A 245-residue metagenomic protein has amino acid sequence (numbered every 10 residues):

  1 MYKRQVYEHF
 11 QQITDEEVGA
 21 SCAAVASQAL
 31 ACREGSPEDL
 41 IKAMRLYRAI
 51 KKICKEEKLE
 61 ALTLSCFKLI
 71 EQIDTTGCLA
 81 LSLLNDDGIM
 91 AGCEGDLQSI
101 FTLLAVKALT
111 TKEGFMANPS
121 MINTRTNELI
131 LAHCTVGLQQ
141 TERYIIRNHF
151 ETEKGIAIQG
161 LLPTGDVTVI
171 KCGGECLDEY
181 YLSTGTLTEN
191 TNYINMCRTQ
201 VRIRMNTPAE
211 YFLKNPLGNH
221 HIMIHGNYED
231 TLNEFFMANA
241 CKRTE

Functional and structural regions predicted by a protein language model:
M1-Q5: Conserved small/polar residues in nucleotide/adenosyl-binding loops
E8-E38: N-terminal leader/propeptide and maturation segments of large enzyme subunits in energy/redox metabolism and hydrolases
Q11-T14, Q72-C78, N127-L131: Short acidic, glycine/serine/threonine-rich loops at helix termini
S27-I100: Long, internal scaffold/assembly segments composed of regular secondary structure
Y47-K51, S99-K107, L232-F236: Predominant activation on well-ordered alpha-helical scaffold segments within soluble catalytic domains
K58, L64-S65, K112-S120, E245: Flexible, glycine/charged-enriched surface loops at secondary-structure junctions
G88-N192: C-terminal catalytic subdomain
A157-E245: Extended hydrophobic packing segments that form well-structured cores
